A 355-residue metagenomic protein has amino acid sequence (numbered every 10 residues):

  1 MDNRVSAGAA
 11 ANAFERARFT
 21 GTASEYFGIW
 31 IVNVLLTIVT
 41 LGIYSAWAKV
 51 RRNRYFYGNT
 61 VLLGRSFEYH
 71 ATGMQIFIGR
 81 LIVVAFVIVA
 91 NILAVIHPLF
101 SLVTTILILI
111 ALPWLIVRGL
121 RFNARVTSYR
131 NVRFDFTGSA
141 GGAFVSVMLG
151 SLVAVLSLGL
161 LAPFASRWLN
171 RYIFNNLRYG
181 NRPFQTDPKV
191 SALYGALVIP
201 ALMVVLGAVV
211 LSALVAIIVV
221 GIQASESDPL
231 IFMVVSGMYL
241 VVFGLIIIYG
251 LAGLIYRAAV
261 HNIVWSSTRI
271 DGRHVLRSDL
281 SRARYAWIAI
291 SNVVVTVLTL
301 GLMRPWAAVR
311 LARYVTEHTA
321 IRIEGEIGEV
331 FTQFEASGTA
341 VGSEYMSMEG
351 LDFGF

Functional and structural regions predicted by a protein language model:
D2-V32, W47-L81, R118-V147, A165-P200 (+2 more regions): Membrane-interface extramembranous regions at the lipid-water interface
N3, G73, V87-I108, G207-G253 (+3 more regions): Membrane-helix interface segments in multi-pass membrane proteins
F27, T37, Y44, S66 (+2 more regions): Active-site-proximal cofactor/substrate-binding loop regions of enzyme domains
I29, T105, A196, P200 (+4 more regions): Pore-lining and gate-forming transmembrane alpha-helices of multi-pass membrane transport proteins
L36, I76-N91, L107-L115, L149-S157 (+2 more regions): Hydrophobic alpha-helical transmembrane segments of multi-pass integral membrane proteins
I38-R52, I96-V126, V155-N176, F232-V264 (+1 more regions): Selective recognition of hydrophobic, aromatic-rich stretches within alpha-helical transmembrane segments of polytopic
R133-V260: Long, contiguous internal "core" modules enriched in hydrophobic/ aromatic residues
T299, A336-F355: Long, low-complexity, intrinsically disordered cytosolic termini of multi-pass membrane proteins
